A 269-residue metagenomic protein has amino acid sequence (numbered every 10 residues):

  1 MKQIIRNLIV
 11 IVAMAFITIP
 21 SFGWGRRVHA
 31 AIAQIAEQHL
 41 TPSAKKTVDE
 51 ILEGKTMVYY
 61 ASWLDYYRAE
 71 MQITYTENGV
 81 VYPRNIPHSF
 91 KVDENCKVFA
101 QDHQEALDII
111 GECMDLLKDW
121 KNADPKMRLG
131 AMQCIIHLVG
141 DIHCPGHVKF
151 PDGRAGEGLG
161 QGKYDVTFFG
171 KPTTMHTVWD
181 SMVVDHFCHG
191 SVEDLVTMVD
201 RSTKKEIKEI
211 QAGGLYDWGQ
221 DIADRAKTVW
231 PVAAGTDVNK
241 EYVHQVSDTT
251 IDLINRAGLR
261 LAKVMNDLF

Functional and structural regions predicted by a protein language model:
M1-I9: Bacterial N-terminal signal peptides that target proteins for export
V10-I11, S21-F22: Cleavable N-terminal signal peptides
F22-L138, P145-D267: N-terminal, motif-rich segments that launch catalysis or mediate targeting to/interaction with membranes, typified by
